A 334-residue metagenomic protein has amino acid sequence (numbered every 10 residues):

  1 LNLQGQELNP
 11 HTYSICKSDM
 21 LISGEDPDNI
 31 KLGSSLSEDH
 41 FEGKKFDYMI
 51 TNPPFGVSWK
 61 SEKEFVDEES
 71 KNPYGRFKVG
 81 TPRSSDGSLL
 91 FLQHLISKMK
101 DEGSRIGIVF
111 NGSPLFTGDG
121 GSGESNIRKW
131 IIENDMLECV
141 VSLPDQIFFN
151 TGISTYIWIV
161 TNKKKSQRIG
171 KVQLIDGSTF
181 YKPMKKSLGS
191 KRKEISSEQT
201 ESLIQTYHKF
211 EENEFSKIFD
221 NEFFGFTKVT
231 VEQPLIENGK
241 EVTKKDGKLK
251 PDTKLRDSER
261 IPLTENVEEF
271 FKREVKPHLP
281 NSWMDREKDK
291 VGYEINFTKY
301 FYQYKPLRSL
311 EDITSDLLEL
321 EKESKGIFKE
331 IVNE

Functional and structural regions predicted by a protein language model:
L3-E7: Conserved SAM-binding motif I beta-strand of class I
L8-P10, D39: AAA+/P-loop NTPase substrate/partner-engagement loops
H11-I15: Short alpha-helix immediately C-terminal to the canonical SAM-binding loop
E25-S35: Conserved SAM-binding strand-loop segment of SAM-dependent methyltransferases
S35-G43: Short conserved loop adjoining the S-adenosyl-L-methionine
G43-K329: A conserved structural/catalytic subdomain of Rossmann-like adenosyl-cofactor enzymes
